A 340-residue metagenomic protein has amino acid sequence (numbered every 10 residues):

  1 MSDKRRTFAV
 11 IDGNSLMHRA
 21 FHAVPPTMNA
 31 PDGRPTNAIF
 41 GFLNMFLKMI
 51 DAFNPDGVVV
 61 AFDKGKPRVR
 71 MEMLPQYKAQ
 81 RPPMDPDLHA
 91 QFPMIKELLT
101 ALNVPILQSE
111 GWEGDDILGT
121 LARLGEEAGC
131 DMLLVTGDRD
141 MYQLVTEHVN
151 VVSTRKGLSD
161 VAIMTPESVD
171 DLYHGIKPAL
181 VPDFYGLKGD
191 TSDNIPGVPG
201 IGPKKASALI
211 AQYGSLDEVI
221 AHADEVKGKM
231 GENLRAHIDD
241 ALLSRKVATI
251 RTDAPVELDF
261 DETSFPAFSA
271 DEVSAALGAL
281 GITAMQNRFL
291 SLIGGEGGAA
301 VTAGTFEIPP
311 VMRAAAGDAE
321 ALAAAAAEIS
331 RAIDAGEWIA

Functional and structural regions predicted by a protein language model:
S2-R5, N54-V59, L102-V104, E127 (+2 more regions): Non-catalytic nucleic-acid-binding/docking modules located in mid-to-C-terminal regions of nucleic-acid enzymes
S2-V135, R139-T165, D240-L243, T249-E257: Noncatalytic, basic helical substrate-engagement surface that gates or grips nucleic-acid strands
T7-G13, A323-A340: Gly/Thr-rich phosphate-binding beta-strand-loop-beta motif of the actin/hexokinase/Hsp70
F92-P93, D116-G119, P203, D271 (+1 more regions): Residue-level marker for well-ordered alpha-helical positions
L98, L124, A276, R331-A332: Alpha-helical scaffold elements within enzyme catalytic domains, especially in hydrolases
L107-I117, A299-D334: Charged, flexible boundary elements
D131-V135, Q286, I339-A340: Short, hydrophobic beta-strand segments that form beta-sheet elements in well-ordered domains
L134, V198-P199, S330-A332: Replace "in large, NTP-powered and nucleic-acid-processing enzymes" with "in large, NTP-powered factors and other
